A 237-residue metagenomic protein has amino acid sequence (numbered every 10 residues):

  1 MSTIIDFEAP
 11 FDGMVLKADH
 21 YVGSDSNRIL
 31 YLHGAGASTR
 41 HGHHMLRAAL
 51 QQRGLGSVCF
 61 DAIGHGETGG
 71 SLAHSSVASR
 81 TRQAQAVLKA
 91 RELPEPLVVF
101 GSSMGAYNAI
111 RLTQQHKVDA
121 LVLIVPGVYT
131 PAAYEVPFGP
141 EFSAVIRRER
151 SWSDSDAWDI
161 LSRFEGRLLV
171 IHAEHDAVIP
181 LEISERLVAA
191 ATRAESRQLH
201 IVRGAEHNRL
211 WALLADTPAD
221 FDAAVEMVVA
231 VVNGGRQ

Functional and structural regions predicted by a protein language model:
M1-V22: N-terminal cap/lid segment of alpha/beta-hydrolase-fold proteins
A35-R47, E182: The serine-hydrolase catalytic nucleophile loop
H44, G166, P180-A190: Short alpha-helix in the alpha/beta-hydrolase fold that links the catalytic acid
L50-G69: Conserved alpha/beta-hydrolase
H74-E92: Alpha/beta-hydrolase active-site loop
R111-S151: Hydrolase active-site cap/lid region
F164, V170-H172, D176: Short beta-strand/loop motif that positions the catalytic acidic residue of the alpha/beta-hydrolase fold
E195-Q237: C-terminal catalytic histidine-bearing segment of alpha/beta-hydrolase fold enzymes
